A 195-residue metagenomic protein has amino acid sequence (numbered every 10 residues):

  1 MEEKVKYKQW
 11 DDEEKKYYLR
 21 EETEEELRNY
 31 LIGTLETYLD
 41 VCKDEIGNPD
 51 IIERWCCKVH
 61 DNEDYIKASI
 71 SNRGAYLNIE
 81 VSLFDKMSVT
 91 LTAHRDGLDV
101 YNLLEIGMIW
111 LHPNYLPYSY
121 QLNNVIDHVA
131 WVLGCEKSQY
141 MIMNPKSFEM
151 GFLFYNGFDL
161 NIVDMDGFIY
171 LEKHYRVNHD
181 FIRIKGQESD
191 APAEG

Functional and structural regions predicted by a protein language model:
E2-M108, F168-Y175, F181: Non-catalytic substrate-recognition and accessory regions of acyl/acetyltransferase enzymes
G107-P117: A short, internal acetyl-CoA/4′-phosphopantetheine-binding micro-motif in the GNAT/acyltransferase core
L116-A130: Conserved acetyl-CoA-binding loop-helix of GNAT-fold acetyltransferases
Y140-M150: Conserved beta-strand-loop-alpha-helix junction that forms the acyl-donor binding cleft
M141-I142, D159-K173: Conserved catalytic-core motifs of GNAT/GCN5-like acyltransferases
G151-Y155: Conserved active-site tyrosine of GNAT-family acetyltransferases
